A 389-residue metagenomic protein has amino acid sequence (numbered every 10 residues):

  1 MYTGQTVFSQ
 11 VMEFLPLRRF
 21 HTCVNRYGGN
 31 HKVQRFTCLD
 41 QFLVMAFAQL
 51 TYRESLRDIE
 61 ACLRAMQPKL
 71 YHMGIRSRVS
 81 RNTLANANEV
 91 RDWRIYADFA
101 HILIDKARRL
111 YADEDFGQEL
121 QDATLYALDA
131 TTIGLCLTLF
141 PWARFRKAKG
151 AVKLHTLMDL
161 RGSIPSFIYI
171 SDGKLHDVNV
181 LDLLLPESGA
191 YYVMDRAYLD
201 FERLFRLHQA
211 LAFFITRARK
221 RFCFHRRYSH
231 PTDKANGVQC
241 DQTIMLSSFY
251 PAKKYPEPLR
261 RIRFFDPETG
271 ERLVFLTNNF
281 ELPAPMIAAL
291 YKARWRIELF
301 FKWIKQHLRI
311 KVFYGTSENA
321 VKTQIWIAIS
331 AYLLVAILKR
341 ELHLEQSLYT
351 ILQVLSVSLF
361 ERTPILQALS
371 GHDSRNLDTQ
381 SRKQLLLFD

Functional and structural regions predicted by a protein language model:
M1-D58, C62, R91, D98-F99 (+3 more regions): Single, function-defining residue in the core of a domain
Y52-S55, Q67-H72, N86, L135-C136: Short active-site-adjacent helix-start/loop capping segments
D58-P68, G74-N82: A short glycine/small-residue-enriched secondary-structure motif
M66-K69, K106, I310: A short structural micro-motif
M73-R91, H101: Major-groove recognition helix of helix-turn-helix-like DNA-binding domains
I95-A107: Short Lys/Arg-enriched helix C-cap and helix-to-coil transition segments that create basic nucleic-acid-contact patches
A107-A112, V178: A short, well-structured juxtamembrane/interface segment
